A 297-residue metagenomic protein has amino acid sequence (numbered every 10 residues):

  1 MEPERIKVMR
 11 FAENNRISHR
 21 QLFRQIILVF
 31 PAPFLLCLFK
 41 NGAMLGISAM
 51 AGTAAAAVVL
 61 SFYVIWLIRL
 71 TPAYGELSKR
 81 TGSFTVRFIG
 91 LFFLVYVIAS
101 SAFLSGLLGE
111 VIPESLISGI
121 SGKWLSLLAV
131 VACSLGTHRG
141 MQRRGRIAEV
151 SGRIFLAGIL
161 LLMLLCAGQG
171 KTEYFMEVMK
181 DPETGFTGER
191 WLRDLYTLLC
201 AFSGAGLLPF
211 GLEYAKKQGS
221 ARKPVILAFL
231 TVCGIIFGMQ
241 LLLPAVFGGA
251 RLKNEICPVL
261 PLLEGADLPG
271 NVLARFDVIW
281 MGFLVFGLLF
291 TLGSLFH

Functional and structural regions predicted by a protein language model:
M1-I17: Short, Lys/Arg-rich, polar N-terminal cytosolic tail immediately upstream of the first transmembrane signal-anchor
I17-F39, G52-A56, L60, F93-V97 (+7 more regions): Hydrophobic, membrane-embedded alpha-helices of multi-pass small-molecule transporters
L35-V131: Membrane helical hairpin/interfacial module
A43, L77-S83, D181-F186, P269-F276: Helix-boundary and loop/linker segments of multi-pass membrane transporters
I65-E76, A167-F175, P244-K253: Transmembrane helix-loop junctions in multipass membrane proteins, especially transporters and channels
Y74-F84, M141-I147, Y214-I226: Membrane-interface helix-boundary motifs at transmembrane edges
K123, G136-C166: Membrane-interface loop-to-helix entry segments
V246-D277: Membrane-interface interhelical connector segments
